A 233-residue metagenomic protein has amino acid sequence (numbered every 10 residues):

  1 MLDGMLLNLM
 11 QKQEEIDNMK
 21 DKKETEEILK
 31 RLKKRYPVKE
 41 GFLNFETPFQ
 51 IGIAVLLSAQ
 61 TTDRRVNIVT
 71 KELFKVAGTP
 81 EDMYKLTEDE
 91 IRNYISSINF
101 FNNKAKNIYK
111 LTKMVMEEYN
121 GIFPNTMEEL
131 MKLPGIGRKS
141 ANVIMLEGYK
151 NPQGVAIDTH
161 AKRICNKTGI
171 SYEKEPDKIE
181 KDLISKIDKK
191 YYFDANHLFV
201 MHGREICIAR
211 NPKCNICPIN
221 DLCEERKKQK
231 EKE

Functional and structural regions predicted by a protein language model:
D3, E14-D17: Acidic, Ala/Val/Gly-enriched low-complexity intrinsically disordered segments
M10-Q11, R210: Residue-level recognition of conserved structural "scaffold" positions that shape functional pockets and channels
I16, K20-K232: Catalytic cores of DNA base-excision repair glycosylases
